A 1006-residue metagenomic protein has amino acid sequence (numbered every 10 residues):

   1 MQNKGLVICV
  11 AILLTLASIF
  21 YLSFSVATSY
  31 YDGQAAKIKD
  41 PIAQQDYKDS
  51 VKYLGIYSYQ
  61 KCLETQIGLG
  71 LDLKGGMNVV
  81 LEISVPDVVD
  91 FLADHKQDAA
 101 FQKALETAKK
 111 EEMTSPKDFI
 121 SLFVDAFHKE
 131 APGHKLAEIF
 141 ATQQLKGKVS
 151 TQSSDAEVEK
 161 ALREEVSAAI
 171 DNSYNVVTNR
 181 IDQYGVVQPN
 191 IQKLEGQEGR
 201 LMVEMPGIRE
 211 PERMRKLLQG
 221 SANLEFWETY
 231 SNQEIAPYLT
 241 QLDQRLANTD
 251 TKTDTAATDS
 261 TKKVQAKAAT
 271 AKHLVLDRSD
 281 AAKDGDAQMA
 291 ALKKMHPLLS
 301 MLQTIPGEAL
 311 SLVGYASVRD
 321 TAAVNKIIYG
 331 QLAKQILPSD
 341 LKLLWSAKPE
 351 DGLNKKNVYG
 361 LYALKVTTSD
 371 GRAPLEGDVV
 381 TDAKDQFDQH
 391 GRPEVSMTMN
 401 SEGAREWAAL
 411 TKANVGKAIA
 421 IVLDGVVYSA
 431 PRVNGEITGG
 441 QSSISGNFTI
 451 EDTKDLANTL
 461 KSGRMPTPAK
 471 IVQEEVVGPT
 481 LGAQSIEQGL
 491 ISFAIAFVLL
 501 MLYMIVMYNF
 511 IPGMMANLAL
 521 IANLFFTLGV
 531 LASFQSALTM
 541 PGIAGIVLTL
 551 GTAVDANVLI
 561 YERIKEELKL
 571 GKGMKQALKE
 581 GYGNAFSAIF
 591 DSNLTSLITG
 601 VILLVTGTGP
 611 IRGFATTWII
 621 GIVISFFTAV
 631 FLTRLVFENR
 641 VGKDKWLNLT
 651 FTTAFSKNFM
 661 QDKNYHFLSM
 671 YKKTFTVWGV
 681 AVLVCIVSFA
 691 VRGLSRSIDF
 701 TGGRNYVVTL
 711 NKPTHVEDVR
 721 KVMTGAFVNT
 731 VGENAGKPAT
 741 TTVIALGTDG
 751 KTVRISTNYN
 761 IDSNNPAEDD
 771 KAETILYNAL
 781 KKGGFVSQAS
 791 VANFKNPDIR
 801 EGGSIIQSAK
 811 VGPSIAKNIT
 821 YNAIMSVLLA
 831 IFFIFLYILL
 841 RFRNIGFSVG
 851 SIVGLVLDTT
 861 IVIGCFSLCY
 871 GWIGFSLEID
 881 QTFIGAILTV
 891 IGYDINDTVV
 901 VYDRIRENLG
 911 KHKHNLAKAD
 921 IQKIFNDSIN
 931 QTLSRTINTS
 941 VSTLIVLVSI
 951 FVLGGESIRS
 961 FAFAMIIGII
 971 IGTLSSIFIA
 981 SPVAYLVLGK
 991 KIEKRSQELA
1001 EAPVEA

Functional and structural regions predicted by a protein language model:
M1-Y21, V26-I67, D87-H128, A156 (+5 more regions): Interfacial helix-loop-helix hairpins and adjacent transmembrane helices of multi-pass alpha-helical membrane proteins
Q2-K4, V395-S396, N400-V415, I419-A420 (+5 more regions): Interfacial segments of transmembrane alpha-helices in multi-pass membrane proteins
I8, A522, G529, E566-S587 (+3 more regions): Hydrophobic alpha-helical transmembrane segments of membrane transport and translocation systems, primarily multi-pass
I12-T15, G513-Q535, I546-A553, F614-A629 (+3 more regions): Small-residue-enriched core segments of transmembrane alpha-helices in multipass membrane transport and channel
L22-T28, D49-S50, T65-G75, L81-D424 (+3 more regions): Non-transmembrane, solvent-exposed regions of membrane trafficking/translocation machinery
V177, T480-L500, T552, K572-T608 (+10 more regions): Pore- and gate-forming transmembrane helices of large, multi-pass membrane proteins
E204, G439-S443, E451-L499, I775 (+1 more regions): Juxtamembrane "pre-transmembrane" interface segments
G551-T595, E638-W646, S867, I873-N938 (+1 more regions): Cytosolic juxtamembrane regions of multi-pass inner-membrane proteins
